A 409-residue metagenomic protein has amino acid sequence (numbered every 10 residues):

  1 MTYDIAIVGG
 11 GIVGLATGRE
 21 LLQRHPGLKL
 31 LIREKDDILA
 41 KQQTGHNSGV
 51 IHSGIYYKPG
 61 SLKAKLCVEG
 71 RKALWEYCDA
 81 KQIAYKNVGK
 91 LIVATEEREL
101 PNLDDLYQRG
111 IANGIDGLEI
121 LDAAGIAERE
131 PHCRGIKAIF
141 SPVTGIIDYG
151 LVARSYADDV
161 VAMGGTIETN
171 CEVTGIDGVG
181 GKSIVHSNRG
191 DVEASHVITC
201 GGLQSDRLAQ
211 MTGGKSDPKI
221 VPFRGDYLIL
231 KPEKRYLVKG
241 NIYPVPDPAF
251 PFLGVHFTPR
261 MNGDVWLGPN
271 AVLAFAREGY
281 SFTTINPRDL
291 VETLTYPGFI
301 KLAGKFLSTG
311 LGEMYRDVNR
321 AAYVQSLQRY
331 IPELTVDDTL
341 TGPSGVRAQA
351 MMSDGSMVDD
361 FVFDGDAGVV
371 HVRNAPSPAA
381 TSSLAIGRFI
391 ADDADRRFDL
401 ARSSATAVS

Functional and structural regions predicted by a protein language model:
M1-V13, L31: Beta1/beta-strand and adjacent pyrophosphate-binding region of the FAD-binding site in flavoprotein oxidoreductases
A16, I176-I285: Flavin-dependent oxidoreductases
L22-G45: Glycine-rich FAD pyrophosphate-binding loop
G49-G125, G135, G254-V255, D264-W266 (+2 more regions): Dinucleotide-binding Rossmann-like beta1-alpha1 core, especially the glycine-rich loop that anchors the ADP
A84-A94, G117-I120, G125-G164, K182-N188 (+2 more regions): Helix-loop-beta segment of a Rossmann-like dinucleotide-binding subdomain
A112, K215-D217, K234-R235, R260-S344: Flavin-binding catalytic cores
I139-H196, R207, L384-D395: Helical element adjacent to the flavin cofactor pocket in flavoenzyme catalytic cores
P297-A405: C-terminal catalytic lobe of FAD-dependent flavoproteins
